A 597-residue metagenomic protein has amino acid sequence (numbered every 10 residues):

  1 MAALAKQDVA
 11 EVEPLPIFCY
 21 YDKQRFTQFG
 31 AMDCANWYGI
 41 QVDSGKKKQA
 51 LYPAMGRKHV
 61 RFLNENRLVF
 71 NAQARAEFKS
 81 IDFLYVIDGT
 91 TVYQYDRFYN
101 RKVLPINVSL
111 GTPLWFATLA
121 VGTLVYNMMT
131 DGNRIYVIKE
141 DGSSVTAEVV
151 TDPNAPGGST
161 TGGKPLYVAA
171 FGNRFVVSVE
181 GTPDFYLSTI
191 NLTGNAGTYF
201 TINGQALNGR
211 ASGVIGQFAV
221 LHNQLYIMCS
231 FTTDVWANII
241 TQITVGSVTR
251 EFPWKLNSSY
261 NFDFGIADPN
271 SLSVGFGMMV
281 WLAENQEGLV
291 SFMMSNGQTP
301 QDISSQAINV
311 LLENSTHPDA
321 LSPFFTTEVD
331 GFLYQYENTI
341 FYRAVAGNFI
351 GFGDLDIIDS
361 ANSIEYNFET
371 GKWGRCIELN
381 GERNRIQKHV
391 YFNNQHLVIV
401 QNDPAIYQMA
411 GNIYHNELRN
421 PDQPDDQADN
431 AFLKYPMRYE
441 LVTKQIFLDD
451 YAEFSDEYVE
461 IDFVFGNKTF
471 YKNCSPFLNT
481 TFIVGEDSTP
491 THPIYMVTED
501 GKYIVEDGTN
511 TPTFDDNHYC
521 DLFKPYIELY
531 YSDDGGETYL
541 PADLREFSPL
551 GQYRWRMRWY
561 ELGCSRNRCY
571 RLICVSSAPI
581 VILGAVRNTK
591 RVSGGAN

Functional and structural regions predicted by a protein language model:
A2-V103, S109-A120, L124, D263-M278 (+1 more regions): Beta-sheet repeat architectures centered on beta-propellers
Y38, L51, T130-D131, I135-D141 (+2 more regions): Mid-sequence acidic-hydrophobic segments that form the walls of catalytic/ligand-binding cavities or oligomerization
R61-L68, I106-G111, S144-V329: Beta-propeller and closely related beta-pinwheel folds
W115-P153: Hydrophobic or amphipathic alpha-helical targeting/insertion segments
